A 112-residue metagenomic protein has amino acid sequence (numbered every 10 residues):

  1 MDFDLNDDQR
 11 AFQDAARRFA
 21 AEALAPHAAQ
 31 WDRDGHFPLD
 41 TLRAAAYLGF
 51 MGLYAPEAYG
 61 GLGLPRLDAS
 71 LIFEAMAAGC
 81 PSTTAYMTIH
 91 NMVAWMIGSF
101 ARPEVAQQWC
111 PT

Functional and structural regions predicted by a protein language model:
M1-A11: Intrinsic disorder at enzyme termini
D14-A15: Alpha-helical bundle segments that constitute or directly flank the non-heme di-iron/ferroxidase center
A25-T112: Glycine-rich flavin
